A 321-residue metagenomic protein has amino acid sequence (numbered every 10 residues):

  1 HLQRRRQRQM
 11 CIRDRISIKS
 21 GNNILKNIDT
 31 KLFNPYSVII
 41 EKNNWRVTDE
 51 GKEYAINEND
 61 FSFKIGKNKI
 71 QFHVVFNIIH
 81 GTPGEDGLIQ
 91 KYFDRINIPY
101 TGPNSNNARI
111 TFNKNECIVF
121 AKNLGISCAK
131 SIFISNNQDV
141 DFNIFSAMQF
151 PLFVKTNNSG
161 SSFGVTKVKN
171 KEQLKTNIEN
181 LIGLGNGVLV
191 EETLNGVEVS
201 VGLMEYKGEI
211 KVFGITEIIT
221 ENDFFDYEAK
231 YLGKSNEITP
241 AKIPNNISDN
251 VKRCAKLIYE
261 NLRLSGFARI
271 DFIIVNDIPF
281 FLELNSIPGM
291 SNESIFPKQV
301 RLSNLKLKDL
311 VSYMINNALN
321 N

Functional and structural regions predicted by a protein language model:
H1-R8, I12: Single conserved hydrophobic/aromatic residue that forms the stacking wall/gate of nucleotide- or nucleobase-binding
R5-R6, K19, I65, K69 (+1 more regions): Active-site nucleotide/adenylate-binding loops and adjacent lid/helix of ATP-dependent enzymes
I18-K130: Conserved N-proximal alpha/beta basic substrate-recognition cap immediately N-terminal to, or forming the N-lobe
G81, S162, I218-E221, N285-K298: Glycine-rich phosphate/pyrophosphate-binding beta-alpha loops
K169-R253, I273-I274, I278-F280: Phosphate-binding site of ATP-dependent enzymes
E192, V201-L203, Y259-N292, V300: Conserved metal-phosphate-binding beta-hairpin within the catalytic cores of diverse ATP-dependent phosphoryl-transfer
E217-A268, I295-N321: Active-site "cap" helix and flanking loop/linker of ATP-utilizing ligase/carboxylase catalytic domains
